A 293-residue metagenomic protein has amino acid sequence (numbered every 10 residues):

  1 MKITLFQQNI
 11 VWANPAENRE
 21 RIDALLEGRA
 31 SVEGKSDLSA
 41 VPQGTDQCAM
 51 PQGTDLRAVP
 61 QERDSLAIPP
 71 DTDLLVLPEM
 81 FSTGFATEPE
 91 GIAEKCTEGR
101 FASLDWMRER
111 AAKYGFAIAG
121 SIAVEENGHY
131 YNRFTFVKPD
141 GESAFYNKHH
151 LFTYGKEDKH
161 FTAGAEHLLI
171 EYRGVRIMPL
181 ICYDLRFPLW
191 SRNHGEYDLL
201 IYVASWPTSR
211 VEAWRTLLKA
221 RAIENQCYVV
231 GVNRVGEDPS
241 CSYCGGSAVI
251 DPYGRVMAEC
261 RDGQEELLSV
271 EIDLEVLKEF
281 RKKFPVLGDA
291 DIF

Functional and structural regions predicted by a protein language model:
M1-L5: Extreme N-terminal starter segment of soluble prokaryotic enzymes
Q7-W12: Short polar catalytic/cofactor-binding loops
G28-K35, A67-P139, P207-I223: Cys-nucleophile CN-hydrolase/nitrilase-fold catalytic domain and related Cys-dependent amidase chemistry that acts on
S36-A67: Long, intrinsically disordered low-complexity tandem-repeat segments
E98-G99, E125-G195, R210-T216, E279-V286: Active-site catalytic loop in hydrolytic enzyme cores
A102-I118, R186-E266: CN hydrolase (nitrilase-like) catalytic-core segments centered on the catalytic cysteine and neighboring Lys/Glu
G120-I122, R133-F136, L168, S247-V249 (+1 more regions): Short beta-strand scaffold segments in enzyme catalytic cores
